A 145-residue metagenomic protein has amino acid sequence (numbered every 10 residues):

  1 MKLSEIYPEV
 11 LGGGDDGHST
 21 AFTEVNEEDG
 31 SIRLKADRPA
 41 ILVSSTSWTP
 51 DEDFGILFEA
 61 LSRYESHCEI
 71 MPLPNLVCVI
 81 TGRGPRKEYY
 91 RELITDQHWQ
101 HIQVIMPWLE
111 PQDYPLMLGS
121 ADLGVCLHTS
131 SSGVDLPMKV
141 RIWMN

Functional and structural regions predicted by a protein language model:
M1-H18: Helix-loop-beta element that forms the nucleotide-linked donor phosphate-binding surface in glycosyltransferases
L11-D15, E27-E52, F58-R63, V79: Conserved donor-binding/catalytic core segment of Leloir-type glycosyltransferases
E24-N26, I105-W108, S132-G133: Short gly/ser/thr-rich secondary-structure transition/capping motifs
S47-D53, S62-E65, E69, R83-R86 (+2 more regions): Nucleotide-sugar-dependent glycosyltransferase donor-binding/catalytic pocket residues
E52, E110-M117, D122-N145: Nucleotide-sugar-dependent
L57-F58, S120: C-terminal, well-structured subdomains that either form a transmembrane helix-short loop-helix hairpin in multi-pass
C68-G82, K87-L116: Nucleotide-activated donor-binding/catalytic signature segment of Leloir-type glycosyltransferases, i.e., the conserved
